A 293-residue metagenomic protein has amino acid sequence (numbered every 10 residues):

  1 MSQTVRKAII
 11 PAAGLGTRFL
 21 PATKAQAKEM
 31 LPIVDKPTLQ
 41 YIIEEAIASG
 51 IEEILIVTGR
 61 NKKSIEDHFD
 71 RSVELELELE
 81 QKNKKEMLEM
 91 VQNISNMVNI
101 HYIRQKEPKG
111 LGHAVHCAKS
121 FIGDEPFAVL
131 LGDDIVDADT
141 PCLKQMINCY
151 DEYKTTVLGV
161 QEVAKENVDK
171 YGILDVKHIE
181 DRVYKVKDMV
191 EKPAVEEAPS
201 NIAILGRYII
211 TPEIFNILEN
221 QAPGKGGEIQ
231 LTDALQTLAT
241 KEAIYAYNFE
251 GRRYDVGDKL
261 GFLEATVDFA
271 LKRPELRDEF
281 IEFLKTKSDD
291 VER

Functional and structural regions predicted by a protein language model:
S2-I10, R18, K36-P126, D137: Conserved N-terminal catalytic core of the sugar/cofactor nucleotidyltransferase
Q3-V5, P126, V176, R182-K185 (+1 more regions): Conserved alpha/beta core of the MobA/IspD/sugar-nucleotide pyrophosphorylase nucleotidyltransferase superfamily
L15, D134: Active-site metal-binding loops of divalent metal-dependent hydrolases
A25-Q40: Short catalytic helix/loop segments, enriched in acidic residues and glycine and frequently bearing histidine
L88-N99, H178-V183, T237-A239: Short, conserved catalytic or adaptor-binding loops enriched in Gly and charged residues
L130-G132: Active-site acidic Asp-centered loop
D137-N216, Q221, K225: Conserved core of the sugar-phosphate nucleotidyltransferase
